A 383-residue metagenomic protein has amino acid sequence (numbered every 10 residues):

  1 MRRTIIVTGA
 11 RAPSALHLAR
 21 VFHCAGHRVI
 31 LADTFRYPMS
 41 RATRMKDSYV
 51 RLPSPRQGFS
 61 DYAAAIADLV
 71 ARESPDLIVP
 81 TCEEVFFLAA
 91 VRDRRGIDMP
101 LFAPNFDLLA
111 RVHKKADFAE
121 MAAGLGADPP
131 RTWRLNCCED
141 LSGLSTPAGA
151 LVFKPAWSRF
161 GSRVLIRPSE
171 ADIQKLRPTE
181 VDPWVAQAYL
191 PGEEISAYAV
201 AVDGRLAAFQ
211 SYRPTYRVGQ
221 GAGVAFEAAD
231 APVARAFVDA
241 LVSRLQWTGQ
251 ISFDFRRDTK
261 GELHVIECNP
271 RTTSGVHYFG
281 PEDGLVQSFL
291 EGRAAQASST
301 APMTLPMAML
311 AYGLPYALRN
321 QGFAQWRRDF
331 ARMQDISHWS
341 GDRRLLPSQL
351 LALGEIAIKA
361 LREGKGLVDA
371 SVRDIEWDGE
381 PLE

Functional and structural regions predicted by a protein language model:
M1-A103: ATP-binding N-terminal substructure of ATP-dependent carboxylate-amine bond-forming enzymes
L69-P75, T146-A148, E180: Glycine-rich phosphate-binding loop signature in dinucleotide/nucleotide-binding domains
D107-R131, N136-T146: Glycine-/Pro-rich loop/turn segments that contact NAD(P) or position catalytic residues in Rossmann-like domains
A122, T132, S145-R163, D182-G192 (+1 more regions): ATP-grasp fold ATP-binding core
G161, T215-Q220, N269-E282: Glycine-rich phosphate/pyrophosphate-binding beta-alpha loops
P168-A236, R256-H264: Phosphate-binding site of ATP-dependent enzymes
L245-Y278: Conserved metal-phosphate-binding beta-hairpin within the catalytic cores of diverse ATP-dependent phosphoryl-transfer
Q287-E383: Peripheral (often C-terminal) accessory segments that flank ATP-dependent C-N-forming ligase machineries
